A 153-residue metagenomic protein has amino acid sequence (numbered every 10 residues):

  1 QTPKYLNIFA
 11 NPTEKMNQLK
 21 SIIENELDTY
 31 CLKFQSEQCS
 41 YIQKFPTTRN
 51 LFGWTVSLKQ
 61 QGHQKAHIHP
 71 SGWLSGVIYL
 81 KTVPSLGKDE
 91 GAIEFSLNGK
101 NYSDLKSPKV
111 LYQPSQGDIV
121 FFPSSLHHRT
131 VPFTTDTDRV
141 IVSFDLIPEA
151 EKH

Functional and structural regions predicted by a protein language model:
Q1-I42, H63: Non-heme Fe(II)/2-oxoglutarate
L32-Q35, V83-K88: Proline-centered turn/helix-capping motifs that create local helix->coil transitions or kinks
I42-T48, K65-P70: Short, conserved, surface-exposed binding loops centered on an aromatic residue
T47-S57: A short glycine-rich, His/Asp/Glu-containing loop-to-beta-strand
V56-Q60, I68-L86, L97-G99, D145: Short, conserved beta-strand element in jelly-roll/cupin
Q61-L74, K88-E90, S107-P108, P114-Q116: A short beta-loop-beta micro-motif enriched in histidine and acidic residues
E90-G91, L97-H153: Catalytic core of Fe(II)/2-oxoglutarate
